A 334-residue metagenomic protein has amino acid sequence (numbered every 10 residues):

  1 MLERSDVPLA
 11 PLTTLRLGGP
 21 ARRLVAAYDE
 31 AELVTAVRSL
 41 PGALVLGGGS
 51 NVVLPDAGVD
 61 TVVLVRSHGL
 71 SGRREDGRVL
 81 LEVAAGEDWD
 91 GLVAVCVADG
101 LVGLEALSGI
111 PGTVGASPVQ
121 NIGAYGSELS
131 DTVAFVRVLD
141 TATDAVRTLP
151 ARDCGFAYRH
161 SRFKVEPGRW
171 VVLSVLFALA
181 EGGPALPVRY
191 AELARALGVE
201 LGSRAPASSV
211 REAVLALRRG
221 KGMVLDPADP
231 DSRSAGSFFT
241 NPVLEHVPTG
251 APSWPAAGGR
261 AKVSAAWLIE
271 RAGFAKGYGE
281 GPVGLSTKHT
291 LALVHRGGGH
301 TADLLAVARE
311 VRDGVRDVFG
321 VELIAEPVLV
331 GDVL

Functional and structural regions predicted by a protein language model:
M1-T143: Anion-binding (especially nucleotide phosphate/pyrophosphate-binding) glycine-rich loop and adjoining beta-alpha core
R4, P11-T14, V146-D303, V318-L334: Phosphate/pyrophosphate- and phosphate-bearing ligand-binding catalytic cores of soluble enzymes
D29, G49, G112, D144 (+4 more regions): Residue-level signal for inorganic ion chemistry
V93, A265, R312: Generic structural marker for isolated residues within well-ordered, non-membrane alpha-helices of soluble domains
